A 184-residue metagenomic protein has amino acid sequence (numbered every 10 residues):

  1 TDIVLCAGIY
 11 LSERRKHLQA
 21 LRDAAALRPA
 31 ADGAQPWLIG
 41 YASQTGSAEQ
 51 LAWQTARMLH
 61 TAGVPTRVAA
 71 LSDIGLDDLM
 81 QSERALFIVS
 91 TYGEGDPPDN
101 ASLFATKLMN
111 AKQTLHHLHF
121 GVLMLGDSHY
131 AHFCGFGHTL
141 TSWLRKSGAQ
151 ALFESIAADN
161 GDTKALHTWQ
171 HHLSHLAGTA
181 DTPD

Functional and structural regions predicted by a protein language model:
T1-P36, G46-S47, A62, Q81-S82 (+1 more regions): FMN-binding flavodoxin-like domain, especially the glycine-rich phosphate-binding loop
A42-T45, P65: Near-N-terminal "mature-domain entry" segment
R57-H60: N-terminal cap/lid segment of alpha/beta-hydrolase-fold proteins
A62-D78: A short, well-structured beta->alpha microelement
